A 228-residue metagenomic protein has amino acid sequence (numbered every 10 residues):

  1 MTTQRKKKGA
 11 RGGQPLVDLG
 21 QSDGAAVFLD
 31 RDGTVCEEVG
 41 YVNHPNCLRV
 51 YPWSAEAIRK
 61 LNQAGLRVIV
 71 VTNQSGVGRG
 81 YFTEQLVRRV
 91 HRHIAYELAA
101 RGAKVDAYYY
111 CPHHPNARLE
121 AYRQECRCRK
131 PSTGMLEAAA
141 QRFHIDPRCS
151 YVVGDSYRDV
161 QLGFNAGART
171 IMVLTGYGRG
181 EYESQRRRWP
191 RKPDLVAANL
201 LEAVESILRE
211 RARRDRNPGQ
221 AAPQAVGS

Functional and structural regions predicted by a protein language model:
M1-R31, E205, E210-S228: Non-catalytic pre-domain segments flanking phosphatase-related domains
T2-G24, P52-A64, H91-K104: Short amphipathic alpha-helices and their capping/turn segments at secondary-structure boundaries
V39-E56: Basic, amphipathic juxtamembrane/active-site segments that coordinate anionic phosphate or diphosphate groups
S54, I58-I94, A103-A117, G163: Substrate-recognition element of Asp-dependent hydrolases with the DxDx(T/V) motif
R127-G163: Conserved Lys-Pro-Asp/Glu-containing loop-to-beta segment of HAD-superfamily phosphomonoesterases, centered on
Y151-L195: Acidic, Mg2+-coordinating phosphoryl-transfer loop and its flanking beta/alpha structural elements, shared across
D194-N199, A203: Short acidic-hydrophobic, aromatic-tinged amphipathic segments that line or gate anion-handling sites
